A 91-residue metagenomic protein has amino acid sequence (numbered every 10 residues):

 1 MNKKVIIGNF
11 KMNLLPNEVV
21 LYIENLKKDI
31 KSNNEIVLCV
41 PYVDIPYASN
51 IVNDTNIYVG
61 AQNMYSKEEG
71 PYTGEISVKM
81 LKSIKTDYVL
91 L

Functional and structural regions predicted by a protein language model:
M1-I76: Conserved N-terminal beta1-alpha1 strand-loop-helix module at the mouth
D87: Short acidic/polar active-site loop segments enriched in Thr and Asp
L91: Short beta-strand and adjacent tight-turn residues that come in two discontinuous sequence segments and form the edges
